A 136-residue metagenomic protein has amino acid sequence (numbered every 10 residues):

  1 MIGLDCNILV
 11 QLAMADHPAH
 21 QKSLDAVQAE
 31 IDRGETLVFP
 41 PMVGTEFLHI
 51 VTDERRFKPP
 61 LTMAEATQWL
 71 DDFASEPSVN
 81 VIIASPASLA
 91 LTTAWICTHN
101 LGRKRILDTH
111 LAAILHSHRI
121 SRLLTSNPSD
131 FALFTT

Functional and structural regions predicted by a protein language model:
M1-F39, E54-Q68: Short, well-structured N-terminal submotif of metal-dependent ribonuclease cores
N7-I8, M42, H110, S129: Alpha-helix/helix-capping structural signal
Q11-A13, I50, F134: Residues that scaffold the ATP/ADP-binding catalytic core of kinase and kinase-like folds
A29-E30, F73, W95, H99: Hydrophobic helix-cap positions at the C-terminus of alpha-helices in RecA-like/P-loop ATPase nucleotide-binding cores
V38-M42, T125: Short beta-strand segments at enzyme active-site cores
P60, S78-S126: Active-site neighborhoods of divalent-metal-dependent phosphate/nucleic-acid chemistry enzymes
S129-T136: Short loop/helix-cap segments at secondary-structure boundaries that form the rim of catalytic
